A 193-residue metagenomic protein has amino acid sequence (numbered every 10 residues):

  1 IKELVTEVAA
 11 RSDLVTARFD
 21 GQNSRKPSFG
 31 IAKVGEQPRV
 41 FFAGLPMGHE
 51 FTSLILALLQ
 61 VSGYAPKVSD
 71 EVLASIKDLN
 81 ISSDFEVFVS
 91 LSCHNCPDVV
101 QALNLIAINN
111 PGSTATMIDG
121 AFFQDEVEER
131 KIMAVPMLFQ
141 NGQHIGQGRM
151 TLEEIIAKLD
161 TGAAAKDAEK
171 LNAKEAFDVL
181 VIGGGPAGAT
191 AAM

Functional and structural regions predicted by a protein language model:
I1-L4, I76-M117: Local sequence-structure signature of Cys/Sec-based thiol-disulfide redox active-site neighborhoods
V5-T6, R11-V34, P38, E50-L54: Long, folded non-catalytic interaction modules
D13-N23, P111-D125: Thiol-based oxidoreductase modules, predominantly thioredoxin-like and allied folds used for disulfide exchange
G21-V40, Q124-N141: Structural micro-motif
I31-A65, F139-K166: Non-catalytic, surface beta->alpha helical segment in thiol-disulfide oxidoreductase systems
Y64-L79, D167-K174, D178-V179: Long, charged amphipathic helices and adjacent flexible linkers at domain junctions
I108-G112, A121-D178: Extreme N-terminal leader/targeting segments of oxidoreductases
A176-M193: N-terminal Rossmann-like FAD-binding beta1-loop-alpha1 element of flavoenzymes
